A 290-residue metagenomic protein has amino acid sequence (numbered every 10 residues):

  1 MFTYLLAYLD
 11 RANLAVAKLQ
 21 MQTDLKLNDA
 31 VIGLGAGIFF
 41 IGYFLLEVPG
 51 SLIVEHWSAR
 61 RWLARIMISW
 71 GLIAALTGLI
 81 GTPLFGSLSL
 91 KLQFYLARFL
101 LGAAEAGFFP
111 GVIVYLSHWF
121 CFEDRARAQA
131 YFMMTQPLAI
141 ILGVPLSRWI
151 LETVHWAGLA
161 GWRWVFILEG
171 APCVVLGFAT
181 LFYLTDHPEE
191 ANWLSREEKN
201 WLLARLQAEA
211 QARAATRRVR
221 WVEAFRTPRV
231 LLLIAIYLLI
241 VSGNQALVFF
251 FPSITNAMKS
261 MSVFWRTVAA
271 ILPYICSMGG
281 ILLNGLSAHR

Functional and structural regions predicted by a protein language model:
M1-D29, L45, G50, G143-S147 (+1 more regions): Extracytoplasmic
A12, F40-V48, A106, I140-I141 (+1 more regions): Residue-level signature of mid-helix packing/kink "hotspots" within the transmembrane helices of 12-pass Major
L14-K18, V222-L282: Extracytoplasmic gate region of multi-pass secondary transporters
L46-A59, G279-R290: Helix-to-loop junctions at the C-terminal end of transmembrane segments in multipass secondary transporters
I68-L88: C-terminal ends and interior cores of transmembrane alpha-helices in multi-pass membrane transporters/permeases
A97-M134: Cytoplasmic helix-loop-helix junction between adjacent transmembrane helices in 12-TM secondary transporters
A126-E152, P172-C173: Glycine-rich segments within core transmembrane alpha-helices of 12-TM secondary carriers
